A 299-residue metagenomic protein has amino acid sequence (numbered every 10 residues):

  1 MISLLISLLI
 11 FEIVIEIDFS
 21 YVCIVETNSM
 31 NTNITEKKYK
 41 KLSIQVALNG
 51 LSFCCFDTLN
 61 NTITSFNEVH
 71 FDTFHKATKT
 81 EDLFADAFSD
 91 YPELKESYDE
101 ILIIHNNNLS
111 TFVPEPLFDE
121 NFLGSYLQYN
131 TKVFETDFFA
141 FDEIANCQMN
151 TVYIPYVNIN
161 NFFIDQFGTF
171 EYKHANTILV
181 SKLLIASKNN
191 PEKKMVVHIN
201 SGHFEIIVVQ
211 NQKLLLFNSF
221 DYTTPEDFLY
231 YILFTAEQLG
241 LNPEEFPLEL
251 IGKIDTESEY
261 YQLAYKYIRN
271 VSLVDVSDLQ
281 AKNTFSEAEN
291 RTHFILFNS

Functional and structural regions predicted by a protein language model:
L4-S299: Hydrophobic/aromatic-enriched cytosolic interaction surfaces used to assemble or bind macromolecules
